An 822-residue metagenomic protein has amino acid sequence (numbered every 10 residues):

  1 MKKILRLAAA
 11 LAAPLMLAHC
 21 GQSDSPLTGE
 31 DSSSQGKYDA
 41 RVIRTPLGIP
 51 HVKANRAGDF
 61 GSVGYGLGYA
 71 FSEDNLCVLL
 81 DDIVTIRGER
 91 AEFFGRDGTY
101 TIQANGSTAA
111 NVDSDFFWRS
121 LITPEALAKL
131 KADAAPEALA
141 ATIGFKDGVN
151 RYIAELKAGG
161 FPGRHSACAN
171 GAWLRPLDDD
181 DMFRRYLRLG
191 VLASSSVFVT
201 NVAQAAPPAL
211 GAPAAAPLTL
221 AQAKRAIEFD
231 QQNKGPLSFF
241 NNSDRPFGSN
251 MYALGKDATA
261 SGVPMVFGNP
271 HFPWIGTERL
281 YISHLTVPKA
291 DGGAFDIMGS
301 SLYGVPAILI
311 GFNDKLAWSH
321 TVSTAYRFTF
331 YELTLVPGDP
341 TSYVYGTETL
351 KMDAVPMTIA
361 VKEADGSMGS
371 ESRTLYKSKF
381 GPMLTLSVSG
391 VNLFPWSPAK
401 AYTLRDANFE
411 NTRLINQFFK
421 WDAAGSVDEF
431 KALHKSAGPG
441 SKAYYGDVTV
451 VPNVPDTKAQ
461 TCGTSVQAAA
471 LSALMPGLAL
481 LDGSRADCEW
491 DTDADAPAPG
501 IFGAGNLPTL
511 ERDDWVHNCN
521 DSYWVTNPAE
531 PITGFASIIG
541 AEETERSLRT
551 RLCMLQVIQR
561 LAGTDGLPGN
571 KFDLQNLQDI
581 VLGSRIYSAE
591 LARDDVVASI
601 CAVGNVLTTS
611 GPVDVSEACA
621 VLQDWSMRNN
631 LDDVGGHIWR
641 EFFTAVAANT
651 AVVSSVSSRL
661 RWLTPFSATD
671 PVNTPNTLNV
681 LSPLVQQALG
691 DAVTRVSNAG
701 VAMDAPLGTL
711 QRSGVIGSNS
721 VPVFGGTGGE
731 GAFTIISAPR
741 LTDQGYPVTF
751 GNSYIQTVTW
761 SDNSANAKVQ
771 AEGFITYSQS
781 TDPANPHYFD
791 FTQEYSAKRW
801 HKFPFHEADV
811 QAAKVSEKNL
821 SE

Functional and structural regions predicted by a protein language model:
M1-A8: Bacterial N-terminal signal peptides that target proteins for export
A13-Y38: Bacterial Sec-dependent N-terminal signal peptides
G36-M265, P270-T277, L285-A290, M298-S301 (+2 more regions): Substrate-recognition/specificity elements adjacent to catalytic centers across diverse enzyme folds
P50, A54, G58-A110, S319-T374 (+2 more regions): Gly/Pro-rich active-site capping loops and adjacent beta-alpha segments that organize cofactor/substrate pockets
A138-Y152, G276, L414, E429-L433 (+5 more regions): Stable alpha-helical elements in mature extracytoplasmic
L285-F295, S300-S301, G311-L316, H320-G483: Glycine- and hydrophobic-rich flexible loops that cap the catalytic core of alpha/beta enzyme folds
G299, F328, K400, G440-G563 (+3 more regions): Hydrophobic alpha-helical segments
P528-T608, P706-E822: Terminal end segments
